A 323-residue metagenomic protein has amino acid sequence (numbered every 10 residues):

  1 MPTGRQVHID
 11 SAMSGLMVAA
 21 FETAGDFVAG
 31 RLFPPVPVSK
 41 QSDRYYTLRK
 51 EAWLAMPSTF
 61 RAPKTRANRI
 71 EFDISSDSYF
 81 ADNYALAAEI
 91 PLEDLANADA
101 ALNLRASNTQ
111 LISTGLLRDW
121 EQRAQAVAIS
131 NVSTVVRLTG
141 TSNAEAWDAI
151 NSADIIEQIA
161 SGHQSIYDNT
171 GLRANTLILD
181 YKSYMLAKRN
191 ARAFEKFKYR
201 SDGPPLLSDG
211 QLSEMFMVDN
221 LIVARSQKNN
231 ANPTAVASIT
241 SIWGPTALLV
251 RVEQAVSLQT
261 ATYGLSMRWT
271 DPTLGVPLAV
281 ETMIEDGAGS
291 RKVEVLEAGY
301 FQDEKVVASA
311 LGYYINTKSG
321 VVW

Functional and structural regions predicted by a protein language model:
M1-L32, V36-P37, V276-W323: Protruding loop/beta-arch "assembly-hinge" segments enriched in small, turn-prone residues
A20-A88: Assembly/oligomerization interface modules of large self-assembling protein complexes
F27-F33, Q122-Q125, N175, A224-N229: Short glycine-rich, low-complexity/disordered patches
R44-T47, F72, L249-V250, V293 (+1 more regions): Generic recognition of long tandem-repeat/solenoid scaffolds
L48-E51, K182, V252-E253, G299-F301: Structured loops at beta-to-helix junctions and adjacent beta-edge loops in soluble globular domains
L92-R173, Y181-F197, V321-W323: Alpha-helical scaffold segments that mediate packing/assembly in large oligomeric complexes
I166-G171, T176, L212-E214, I239-T240 (+2 more regions): A general structural signal for short secondary-structure junctions and capping/turn motifs
L172-D271: Extended oligomerization regions of viral-like shell subunits
